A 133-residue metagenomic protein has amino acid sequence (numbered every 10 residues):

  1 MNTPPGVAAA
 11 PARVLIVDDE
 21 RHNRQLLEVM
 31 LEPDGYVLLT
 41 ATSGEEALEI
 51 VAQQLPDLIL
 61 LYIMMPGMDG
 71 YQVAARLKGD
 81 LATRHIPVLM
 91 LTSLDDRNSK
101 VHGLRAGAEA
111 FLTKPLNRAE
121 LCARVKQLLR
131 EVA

Functional and structural regions predicted by a protein language model:
D18, Y62, T92: Active-site residues of response regulator receiver
Q25-P33: Charged docking surfaces used in two-component/phosphorelay signaling
G35-T42, I50: Short hydrophobic/Thr-rich beta-strand motif most characteristic of the beta2 strand and flanking loop of CheY-like
Q54-L60: Active-site beta3 strand of CheY-like receiver
M65: Receiver (REC) domain active-site loop signature in two-component systems and cognate sites in sensor histidine kinases
L116-V125: C-terminal output helix
